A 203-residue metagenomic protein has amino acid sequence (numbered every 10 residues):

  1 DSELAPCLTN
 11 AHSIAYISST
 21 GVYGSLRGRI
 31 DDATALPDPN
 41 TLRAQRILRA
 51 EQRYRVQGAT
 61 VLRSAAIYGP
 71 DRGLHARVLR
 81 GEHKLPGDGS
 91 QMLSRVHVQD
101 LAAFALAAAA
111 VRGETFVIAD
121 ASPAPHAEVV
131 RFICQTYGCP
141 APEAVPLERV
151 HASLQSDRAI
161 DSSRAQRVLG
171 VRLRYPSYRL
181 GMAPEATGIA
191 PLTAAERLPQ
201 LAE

Functional and structural regions predicted by a protein language model:
D1-I17, V22, R49-Q52: NAD(P)-cofactor binding segment of oxidoreductase domains
T20-A44: Active-site "gating" loop of Rossmann-like NAD(P)-dependent oxidoreductase/epimerase domains
V22, I67-G69, L101: Conserved sequence/active-site signature of Rossmann-fold short-chain dehydrogenase/reductase
N40, A65-A66, G87-V96: Glycine-rich "substrate-gating" loop/helix at the edge of Rossmann-like oxidoreductase active sites
R49-P70: Conserved beta-loop-beta element that borders a ligand/cofactor-binding pocket
A76-H83, S90-V117: Alpha-helical substrate-binding/gating segment
A102-S156, A195-E203: Mid/C-terminal beta-alpha module of Rossmann-like enzyme folds, strongest in SDR-family dehydrogenases/epimerases
S177-E203: Amphipathic terminal alpha-helices
